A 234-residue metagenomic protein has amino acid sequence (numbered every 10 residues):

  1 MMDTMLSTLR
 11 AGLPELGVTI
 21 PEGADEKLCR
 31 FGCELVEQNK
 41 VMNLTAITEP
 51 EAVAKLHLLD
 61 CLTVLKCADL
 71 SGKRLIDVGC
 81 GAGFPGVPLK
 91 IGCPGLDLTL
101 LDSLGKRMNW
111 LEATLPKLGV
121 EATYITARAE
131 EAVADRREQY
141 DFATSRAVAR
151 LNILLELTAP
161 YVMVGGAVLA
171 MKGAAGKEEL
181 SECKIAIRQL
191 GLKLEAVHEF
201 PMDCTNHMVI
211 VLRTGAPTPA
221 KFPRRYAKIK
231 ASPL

Functional and structural regions predicted by a protein language model:
M2-G72, I76, K106-V120: Class I SAM-dependent transferase core
L13-E15, N39-M42, F84, E195 (+2 more regions): Residue-level signal for pocket-adjacent positions within structured domains
G79: Conserved glycine-centered beta->alpha loop in an early N-terminal alpha/beta scaffold
A82-G95: Conserved SAM-binding loop of SAM-dependent methyltransferases across substrates and taxa, primarily the Class I
L96-T99, S103-L234: S-adenosylmethionine
